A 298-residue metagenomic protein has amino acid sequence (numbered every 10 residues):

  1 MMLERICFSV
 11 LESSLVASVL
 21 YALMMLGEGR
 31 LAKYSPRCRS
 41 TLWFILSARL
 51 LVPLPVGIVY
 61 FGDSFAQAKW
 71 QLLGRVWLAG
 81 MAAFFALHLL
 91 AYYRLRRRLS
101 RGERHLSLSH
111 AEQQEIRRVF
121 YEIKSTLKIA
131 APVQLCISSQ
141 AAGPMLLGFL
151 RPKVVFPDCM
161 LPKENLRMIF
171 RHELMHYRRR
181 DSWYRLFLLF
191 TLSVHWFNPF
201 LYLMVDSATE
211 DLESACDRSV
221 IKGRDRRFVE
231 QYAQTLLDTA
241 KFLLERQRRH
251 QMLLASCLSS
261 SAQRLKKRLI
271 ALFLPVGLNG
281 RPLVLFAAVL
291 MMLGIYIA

Functional and structural regions predicted by a protein language model:
M2-A298: Membrane-embedded and juxtamembrane structural elements of multi-pass membrane proteins
